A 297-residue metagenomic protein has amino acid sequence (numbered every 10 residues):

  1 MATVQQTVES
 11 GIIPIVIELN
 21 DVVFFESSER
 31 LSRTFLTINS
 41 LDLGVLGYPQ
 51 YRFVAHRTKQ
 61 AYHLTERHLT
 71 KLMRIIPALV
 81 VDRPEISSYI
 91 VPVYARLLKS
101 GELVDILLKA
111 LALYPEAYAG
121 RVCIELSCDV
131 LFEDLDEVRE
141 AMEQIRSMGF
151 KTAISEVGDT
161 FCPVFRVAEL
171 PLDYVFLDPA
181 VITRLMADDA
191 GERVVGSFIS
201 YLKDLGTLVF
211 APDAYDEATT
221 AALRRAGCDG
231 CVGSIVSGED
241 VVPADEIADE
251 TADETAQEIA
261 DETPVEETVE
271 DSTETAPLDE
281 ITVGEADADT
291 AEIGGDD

Functional and structural regions predicted by a protein language model:
M1-P14, E18-S28, F35-G44, A95-L97 (+2 more regions): EAL-family c-di-GMP phosphodiesterase catalytic domain
M1-V4, V8-P14, H56-H63, P84 (+1 more regions): Inter-domain helical "communication" segments and dimerization helices that couple sensory or membrane-embedded modules
L31, Y62-E137, D213: Catalytic core of bacterial c-di-GMP phosphodiesterases, primarily the EAL and HD-GYP domains, capturing alpha-helical
Y51: Binding-interface segments
P84-S88, A117-R121, S147-G149, L172 (+1 more regions): A general structural motif
D105-K109, E137-E140, D189-G196: Charged helix-capping and loop-helix junction motifs
